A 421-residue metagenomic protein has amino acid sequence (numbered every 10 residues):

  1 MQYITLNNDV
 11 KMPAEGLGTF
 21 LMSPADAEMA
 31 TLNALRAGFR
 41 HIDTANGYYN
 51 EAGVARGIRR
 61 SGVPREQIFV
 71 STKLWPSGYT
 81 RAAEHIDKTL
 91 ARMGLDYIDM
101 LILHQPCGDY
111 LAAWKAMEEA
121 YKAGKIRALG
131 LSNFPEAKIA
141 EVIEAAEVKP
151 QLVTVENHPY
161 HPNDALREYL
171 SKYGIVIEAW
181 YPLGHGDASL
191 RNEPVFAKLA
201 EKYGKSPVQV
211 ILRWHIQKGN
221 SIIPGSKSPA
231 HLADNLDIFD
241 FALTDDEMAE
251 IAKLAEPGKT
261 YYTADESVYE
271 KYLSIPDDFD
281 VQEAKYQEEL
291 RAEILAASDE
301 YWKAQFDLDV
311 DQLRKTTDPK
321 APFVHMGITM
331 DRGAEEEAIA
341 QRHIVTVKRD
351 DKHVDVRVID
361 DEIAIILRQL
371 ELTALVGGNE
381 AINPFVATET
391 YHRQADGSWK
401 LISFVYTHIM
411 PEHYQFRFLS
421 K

Functional and structural regions predicted by a protein language model:
M1-I68, L183: N-terminal binding-site loop/beta-alpha segment at the start of enzyme catalytic domains that lines or forms
M22-A25, A45-G53, W75-R81, P106-L111 (+3 more regions): Acidic-and-aromatic substrate-binding clefts and catalytic sites of carbohydrate-active enzymes
M22-A34, G78-M93, I139: Short, acidic/polar
F39, L95-I98, I126, P150 (+2 more regions): A structural motif
R65-G78, D99-P106, N133, V354: A short, structured active-site edge motif that brings together acidic residues
A83-L103, E119-A123: CE4/NodB-like, metal-dependent polysaccharide N-deacetylase domain that modifies extracellular/periplasmic N-acetylated
Q105-V281: Beta/alpha (TIM)-barrel catalytic core signal, keyed to glycine-rich beta->alpha loops juxtaposed to Asp/Glu that bind
E283-E289, E293-K315, K320-K421: A beta-strand edge to alpha-helix "cap/lid" segment located at domain peripheries
